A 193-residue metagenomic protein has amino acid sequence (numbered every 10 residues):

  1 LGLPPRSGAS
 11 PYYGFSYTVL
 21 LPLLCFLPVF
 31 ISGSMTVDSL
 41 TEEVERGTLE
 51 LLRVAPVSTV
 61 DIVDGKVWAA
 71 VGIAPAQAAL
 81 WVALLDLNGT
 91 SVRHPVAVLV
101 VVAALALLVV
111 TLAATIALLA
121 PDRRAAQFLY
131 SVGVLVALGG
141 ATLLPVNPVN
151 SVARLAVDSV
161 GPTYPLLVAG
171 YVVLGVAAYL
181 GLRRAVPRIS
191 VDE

Functional and structural regions predicted by a protein language model:
S16-D38: Long, hydrophobic alpha-helical segments
L27, S32, V57-D86: Selective transmembrane-helix segments that form parts of the transport pathway or gating/packing helices in multipass
V29-T36, L80, L108-I116, A178-L182: Hydrophobic/aromatic residues in alpha-helical transmembrane segments
S32-A55: Transmembrane helix boundary and interhelical loop/hinge segments in multi-pass membrane proteins
R93-V96, A103-A137, D192: A structural motif at transmembrane helix-loop-helix junctions in multipass membrane proteins
L138-V152: Hydrophobic alpha-helical transmembrane segments in multi-pass integral membrane proteins
V157-A178: Small-residue-rich transmembrane alpha-helices that serve as helix-helix interface/gating elements in multipass
V172-E193: Junction motif at the cytosolic side of a transmembrane helix
